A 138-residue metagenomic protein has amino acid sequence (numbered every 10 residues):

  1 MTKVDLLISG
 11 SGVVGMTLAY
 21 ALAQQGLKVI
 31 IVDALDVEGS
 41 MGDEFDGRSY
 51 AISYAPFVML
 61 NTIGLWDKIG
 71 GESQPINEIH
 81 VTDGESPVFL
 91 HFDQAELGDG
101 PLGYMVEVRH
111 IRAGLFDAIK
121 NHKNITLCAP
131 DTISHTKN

Functional and structural regions predicted by a protein language model:
K3-V4, N138: Active-site acidic short loop of glycosyltransferases
V4-I31: N-terminal Rossmann-like FAD-binding beta1-loop-alpha1 element of flavoenzymes
L7, L35, R109: Anionic group-transfer/hydrolysis microenvironments
A23-R48: Glycine-rich FAD pyrophosphate-binding loop
E44-G84: N-terminal FAD cofactor-binding segment of flavoenzymes
S73-N138: Conserved N-terminal helical subregion
